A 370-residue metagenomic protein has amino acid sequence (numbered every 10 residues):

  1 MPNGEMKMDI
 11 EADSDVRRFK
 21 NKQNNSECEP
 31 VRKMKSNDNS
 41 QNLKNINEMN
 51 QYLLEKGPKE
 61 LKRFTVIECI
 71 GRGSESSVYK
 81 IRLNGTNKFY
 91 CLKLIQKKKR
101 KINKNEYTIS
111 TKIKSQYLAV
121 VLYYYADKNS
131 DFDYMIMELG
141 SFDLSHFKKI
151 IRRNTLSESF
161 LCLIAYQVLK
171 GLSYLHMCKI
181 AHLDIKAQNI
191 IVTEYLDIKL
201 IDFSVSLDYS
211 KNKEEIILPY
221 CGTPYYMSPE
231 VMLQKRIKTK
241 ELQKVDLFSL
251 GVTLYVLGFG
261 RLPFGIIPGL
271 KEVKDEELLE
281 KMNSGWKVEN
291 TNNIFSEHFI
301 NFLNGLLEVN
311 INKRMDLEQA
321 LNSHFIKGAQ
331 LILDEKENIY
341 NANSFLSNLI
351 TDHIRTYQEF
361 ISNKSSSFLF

Functional and structural regions predicted by a protein language model:
I67-G73, V78: Protein kinase glycine-rich loop
V120-D133: Short beta-strand micro-motifs within the conserved protein kinase catalytic domain, predominantly in the N-lobe
S130-D143: Conserved short submotifs of the Hanks-type protein kinase catalytic core that shape the nucleotide-binding pocket
I164-A165: Activation segment signature within eukaryotic-like protein kinase domains
H176-V192: Catalytic-loop of the protein kinase fold
T193-P224: Activation segment/activation loop of eukaryotic-type protein kinase catalytic domains
M315-Q358: Regulatory extensions flanking the kinase catalytic core
